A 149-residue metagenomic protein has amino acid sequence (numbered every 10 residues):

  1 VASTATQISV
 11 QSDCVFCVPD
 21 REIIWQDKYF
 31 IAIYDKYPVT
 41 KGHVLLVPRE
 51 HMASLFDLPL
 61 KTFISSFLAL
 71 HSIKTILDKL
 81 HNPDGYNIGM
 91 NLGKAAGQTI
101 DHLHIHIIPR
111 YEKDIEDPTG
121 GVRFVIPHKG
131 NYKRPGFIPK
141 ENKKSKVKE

Functional and structural regions predicted by a protein language model:
V1-E149: HIT superfamily nucleotide-processing domains
